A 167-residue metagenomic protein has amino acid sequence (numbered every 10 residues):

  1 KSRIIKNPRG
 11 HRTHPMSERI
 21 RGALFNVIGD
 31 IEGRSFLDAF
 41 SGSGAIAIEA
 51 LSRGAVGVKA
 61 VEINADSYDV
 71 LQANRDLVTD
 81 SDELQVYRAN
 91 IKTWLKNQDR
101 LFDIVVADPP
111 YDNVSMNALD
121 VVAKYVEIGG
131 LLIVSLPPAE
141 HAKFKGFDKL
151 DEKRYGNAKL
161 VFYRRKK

Functional and structural regions predicted by a protein language model:
K1-K167: Class I S-adenosyl-L-methionine-dependent methyltransferase catalytic core
